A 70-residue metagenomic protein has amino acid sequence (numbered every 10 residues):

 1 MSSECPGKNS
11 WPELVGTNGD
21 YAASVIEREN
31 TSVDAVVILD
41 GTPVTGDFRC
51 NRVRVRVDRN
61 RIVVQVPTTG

Functional and structural regions predicted by a protein language model:
M1-G70: Exposed, flexible binding/inhibitory loops of compact, secreted disulfide-stabilized domains
